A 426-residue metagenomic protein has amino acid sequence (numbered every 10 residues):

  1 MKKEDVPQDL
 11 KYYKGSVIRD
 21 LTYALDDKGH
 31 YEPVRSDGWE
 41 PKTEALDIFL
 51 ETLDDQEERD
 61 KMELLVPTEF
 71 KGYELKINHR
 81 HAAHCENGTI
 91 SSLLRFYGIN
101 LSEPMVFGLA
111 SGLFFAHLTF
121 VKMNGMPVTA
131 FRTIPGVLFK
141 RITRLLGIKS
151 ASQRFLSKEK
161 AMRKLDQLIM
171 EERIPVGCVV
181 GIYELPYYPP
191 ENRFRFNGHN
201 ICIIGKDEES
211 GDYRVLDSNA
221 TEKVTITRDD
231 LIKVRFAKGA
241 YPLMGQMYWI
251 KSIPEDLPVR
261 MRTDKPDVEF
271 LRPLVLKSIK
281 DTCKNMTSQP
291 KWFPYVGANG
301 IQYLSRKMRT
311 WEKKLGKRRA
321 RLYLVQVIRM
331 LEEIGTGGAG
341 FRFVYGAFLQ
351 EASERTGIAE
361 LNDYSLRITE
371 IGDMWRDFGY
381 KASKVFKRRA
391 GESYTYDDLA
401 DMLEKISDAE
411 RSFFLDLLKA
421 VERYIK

Functional and structural regions predicted by a protein language model:
K2, P7, G29, R35 (+2 more regions): Intrinsically disordered, low-complexity coil/linker segments enriched for acidic/polar and small residues
V17-S36: Acidic, low-complexity, intrinsically disordered interaction modules
D60-L101, S111-R260: Conserved active-site-adjacent core of cysteine acyl-enzyme catalytic domains
R95-P104, L349-T356: Short helix-capping/linker segments at secondary-structure and domain boundaries
E208-I334: Noncatalytic regulatory segments and standalone regulatory/sensor domains
L324-K426: Charged, long alpha-helical assembly modules
